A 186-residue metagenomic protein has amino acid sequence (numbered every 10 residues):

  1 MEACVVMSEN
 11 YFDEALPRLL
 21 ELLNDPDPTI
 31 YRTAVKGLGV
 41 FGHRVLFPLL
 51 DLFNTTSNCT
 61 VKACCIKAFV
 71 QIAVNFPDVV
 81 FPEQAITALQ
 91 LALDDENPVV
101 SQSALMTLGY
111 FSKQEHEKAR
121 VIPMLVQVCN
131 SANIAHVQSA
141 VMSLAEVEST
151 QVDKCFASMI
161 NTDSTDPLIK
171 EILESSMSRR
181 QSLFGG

Functional and structural regions predicted by a protein language model:
M1, N24-P26, L93-D94, V152 (+2 more regions): Intrinsic disorder/low-complexity signal
M1-F12, E21, Y31-H43, D51 (+4 more regions): Structural detector for internal amphipathic alpha-helices that build alpha-solenoid repeat scaffolds
Y11-L22, H43-N54, N75-A92, E115-C129 (+2 more regions): Amphipathic alpha-helical scaffolding segments comprising HEAT/armadillo-like alpha-solenoid repeats
D25, K118, L125, N133 (+1 more regions): Generic hydrophobic, helix-prone segments enriched in Leu/Val/Ile
P26-D27, S57-N58, E96-N97, A132-N133 (+1 more regions): Short inter-helical turns and helix N-cap capping residues of alpha-solenoid HEAT/ARM repeat scaffolds
L91-D95, S131, V137, P167-K170: Short, mixed-charge aromatic SLiMs
